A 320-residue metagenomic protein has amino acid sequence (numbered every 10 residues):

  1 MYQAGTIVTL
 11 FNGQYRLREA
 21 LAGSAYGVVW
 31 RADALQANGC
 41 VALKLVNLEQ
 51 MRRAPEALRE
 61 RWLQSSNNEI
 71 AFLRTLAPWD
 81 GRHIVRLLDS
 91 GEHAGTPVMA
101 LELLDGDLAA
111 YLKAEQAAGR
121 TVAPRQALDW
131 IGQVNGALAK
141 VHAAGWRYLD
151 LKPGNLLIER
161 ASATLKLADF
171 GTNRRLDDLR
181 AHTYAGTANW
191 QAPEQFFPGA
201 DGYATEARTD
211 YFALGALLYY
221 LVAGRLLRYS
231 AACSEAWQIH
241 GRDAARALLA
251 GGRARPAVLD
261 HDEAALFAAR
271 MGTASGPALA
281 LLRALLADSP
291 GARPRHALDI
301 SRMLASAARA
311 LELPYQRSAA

Functional and structural regions predicted by a protein language model:
R18-S24, V29: Protein kinase glycine-rich loop
L35-S66: ATP-binding glycine-rich loop module of kinase domains
R86-P97: Short beta-strand micro-motifs within the conserved protein kinase catalytic domain, predominantly in the N-lobe
L104-E115: Structural motif in protein kinase domains
W130-I131: Activation segment signature within eukaryotic-like protein kinase domains
H142-I158: Catalytic-loop of the protein kinase fold
H182-P198: Conserved activation segment of eukaryotic-like protein kinases, specifically the C-terminal portion of the activation
